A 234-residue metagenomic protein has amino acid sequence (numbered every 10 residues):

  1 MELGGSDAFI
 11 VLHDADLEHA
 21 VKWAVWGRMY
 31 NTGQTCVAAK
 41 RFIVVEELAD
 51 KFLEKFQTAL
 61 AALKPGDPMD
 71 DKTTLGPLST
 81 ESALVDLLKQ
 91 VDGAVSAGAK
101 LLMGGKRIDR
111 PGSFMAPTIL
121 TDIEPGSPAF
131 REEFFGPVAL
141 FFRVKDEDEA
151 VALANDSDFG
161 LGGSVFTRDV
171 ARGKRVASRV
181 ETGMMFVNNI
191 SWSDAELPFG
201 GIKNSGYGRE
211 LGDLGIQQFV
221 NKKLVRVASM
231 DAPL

Functional and structural regions predicted by a protein language model:
M1-E124, V187, A232-L234: ALDH superfamily catalytic-core signature
I10, K64-P65, R107, F114-L234: Conserved C-terminal structural/oligomerization subdomain of aldehyde/semialdehyde dehydrogenase
